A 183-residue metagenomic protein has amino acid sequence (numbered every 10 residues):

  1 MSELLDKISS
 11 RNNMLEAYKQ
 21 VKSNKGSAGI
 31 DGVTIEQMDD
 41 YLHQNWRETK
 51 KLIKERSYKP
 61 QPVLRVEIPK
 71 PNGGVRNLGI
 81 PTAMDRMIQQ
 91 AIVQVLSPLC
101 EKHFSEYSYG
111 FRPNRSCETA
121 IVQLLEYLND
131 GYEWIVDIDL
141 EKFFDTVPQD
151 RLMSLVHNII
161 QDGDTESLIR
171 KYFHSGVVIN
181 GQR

Functional and structural regions predicted by a protein language model:
M1-Y41: Non-catalytic, polymerase-adjacent accessory regions of viral genome-replication enzymes
L5-D6, I80, M84, R112: Conserved aromatic-histidine-acidic binding/catalytic patches
S9-G26, V63-R65, Q94-L99, N129 (+2 more regions): Short, compositionally biased low-complexity segments
A17, I88-Q89, D145-V147: Short helix/loop capping segments that flank catalytic or ligand/cofactor-binding pockets
K22-E36, P69-L78, S105-Y107: Glycine-/proline-rich flexible loop or hinge segments
Q37-P60: Amphipathic alpha-helical blocks
L52-E67, P71, E106-R115, T119-R183: Conserved polymerase palm-domain catalytic core
V75-F104: Conserved pre-motif C helix in the palm subdomain of viral-like polymerases
